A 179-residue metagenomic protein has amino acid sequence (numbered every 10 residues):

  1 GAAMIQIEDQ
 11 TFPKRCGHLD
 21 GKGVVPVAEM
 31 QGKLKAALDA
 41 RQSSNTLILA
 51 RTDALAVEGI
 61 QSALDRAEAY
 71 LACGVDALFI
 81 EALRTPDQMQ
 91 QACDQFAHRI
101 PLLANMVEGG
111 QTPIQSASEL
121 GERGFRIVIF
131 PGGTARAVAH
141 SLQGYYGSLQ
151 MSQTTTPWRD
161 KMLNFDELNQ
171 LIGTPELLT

Functional and structural regions predicted by a protein language model:
A2-G132, R136-G147, T174: Alpha/beta enzyme core
A135-T179: Extended, intrinsically disordered, low-complexity segments
